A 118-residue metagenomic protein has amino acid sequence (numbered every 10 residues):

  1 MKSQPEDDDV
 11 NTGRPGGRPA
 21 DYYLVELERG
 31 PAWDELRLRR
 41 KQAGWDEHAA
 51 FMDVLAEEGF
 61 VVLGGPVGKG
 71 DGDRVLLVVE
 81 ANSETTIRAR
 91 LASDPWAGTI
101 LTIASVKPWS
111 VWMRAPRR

Functional and structural regions predicted by a protein language model:
M1-R118: Conserved, structured core segments of small domains
